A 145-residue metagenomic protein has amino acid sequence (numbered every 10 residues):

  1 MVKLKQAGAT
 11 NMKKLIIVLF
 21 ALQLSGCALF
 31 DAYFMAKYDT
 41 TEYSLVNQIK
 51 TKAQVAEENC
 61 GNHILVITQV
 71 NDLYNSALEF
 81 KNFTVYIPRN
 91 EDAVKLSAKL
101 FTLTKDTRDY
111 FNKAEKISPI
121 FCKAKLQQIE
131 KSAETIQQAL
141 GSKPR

Functional and structural regions predicted by a protein language model:
M1-A28: Sec-dependent bacterial lipoprotein signal peptides
L24-Y43: Bacterial Sec signal peptide processing site at the extreme N-terminus
A28-Y33, V55-A56, K113: Short, charged/polar, low-complexity loop and linker segments that flank or interrupt alpha-helical bundles
K37-T41, L45-Q48, G61-L65, A114-Q128: Extracytoplasmic/periplasmic, Sec-exported soluble proteins
T41-S44, Q48, K52-V55, D72-E79 (+4 more regions): Charged, amphipathic alpha-helical oligomerization/scaffolding segments
E58-A93: Alpha-helical segments in soluble extracytoplasmic regions
T84-N112: Heptad-repeat alpha-helical coiled-coil/4-helix-bundle sensor or tether segments in soluble regions
D106-R145: C-terminal amphipathic alpha-helix
